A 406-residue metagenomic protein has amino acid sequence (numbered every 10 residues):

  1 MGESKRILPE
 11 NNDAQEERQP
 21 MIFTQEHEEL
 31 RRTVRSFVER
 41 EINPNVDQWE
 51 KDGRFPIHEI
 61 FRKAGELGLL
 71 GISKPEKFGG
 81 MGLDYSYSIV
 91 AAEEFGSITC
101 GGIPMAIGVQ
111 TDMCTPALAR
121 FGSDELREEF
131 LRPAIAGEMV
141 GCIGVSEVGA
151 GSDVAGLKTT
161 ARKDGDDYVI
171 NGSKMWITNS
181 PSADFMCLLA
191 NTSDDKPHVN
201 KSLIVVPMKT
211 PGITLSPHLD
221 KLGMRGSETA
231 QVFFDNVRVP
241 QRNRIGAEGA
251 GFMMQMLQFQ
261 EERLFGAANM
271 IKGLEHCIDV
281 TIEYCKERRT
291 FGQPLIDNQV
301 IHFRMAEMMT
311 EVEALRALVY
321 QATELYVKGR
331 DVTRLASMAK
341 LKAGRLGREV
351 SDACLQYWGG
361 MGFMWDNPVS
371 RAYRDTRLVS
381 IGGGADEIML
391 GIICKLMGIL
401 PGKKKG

Functional and structural regions predicted by a protein language model:
M1, D166-D167, N171-L215: A short core secondary-structure module
E3-G101, G108, F121-L126, P133-E138 (+5 more regions): Alpha-helical interface subdomain recognition
G68, A91-G96, L189-A190, V206-P211 (+1 more regions): Short Ser/Thr-interspersed hydrophobic loop/turn segments at strand-loop and sheet-helix junctions that line or gate
L83-D84, D153-A155, N179-D184, P197-N200 (+2 more regions): Short glycine/proline-enriched turns and hinge-like loops at secondary-structure junctions
I107-G108, A134, G149-S152, W176-N179 (+2 more regions): Short Gly/Pro-enriched turn/cap motifs at secondary-structure boundaries
D112-F121: Helix-loop "lid/cap" segments that line or gate small-molecule binding pockets
G137-V145, L189: A short, Trp-centered hydrophobic/proline-enriched beta-strand micro-motif
G156, K209-P240: Flexible, small-/acidic-enriched active-site or ligand-binding loops
